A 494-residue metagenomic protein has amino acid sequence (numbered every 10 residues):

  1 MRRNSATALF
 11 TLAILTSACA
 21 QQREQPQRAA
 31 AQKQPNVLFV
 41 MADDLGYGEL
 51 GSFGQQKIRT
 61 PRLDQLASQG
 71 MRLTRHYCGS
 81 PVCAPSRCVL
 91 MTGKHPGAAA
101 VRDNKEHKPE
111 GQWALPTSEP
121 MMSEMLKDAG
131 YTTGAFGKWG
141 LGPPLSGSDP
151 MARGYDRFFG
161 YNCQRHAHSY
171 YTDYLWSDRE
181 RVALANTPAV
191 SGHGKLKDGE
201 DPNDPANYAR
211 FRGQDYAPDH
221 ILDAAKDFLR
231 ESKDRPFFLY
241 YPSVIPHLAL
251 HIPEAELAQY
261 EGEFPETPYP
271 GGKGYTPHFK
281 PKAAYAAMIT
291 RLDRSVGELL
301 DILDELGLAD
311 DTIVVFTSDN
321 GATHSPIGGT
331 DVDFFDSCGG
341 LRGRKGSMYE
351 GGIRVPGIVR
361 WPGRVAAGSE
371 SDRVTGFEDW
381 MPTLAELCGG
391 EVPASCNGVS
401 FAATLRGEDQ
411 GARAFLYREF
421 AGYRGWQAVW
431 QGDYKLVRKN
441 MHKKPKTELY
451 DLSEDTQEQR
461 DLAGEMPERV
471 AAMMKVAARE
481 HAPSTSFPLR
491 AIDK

Functional and structural regions predicted by a protein language model:
R2, L9-E448, L452, T456-P483 (+1 more regions): Formylglycine-dependent sulfatase
